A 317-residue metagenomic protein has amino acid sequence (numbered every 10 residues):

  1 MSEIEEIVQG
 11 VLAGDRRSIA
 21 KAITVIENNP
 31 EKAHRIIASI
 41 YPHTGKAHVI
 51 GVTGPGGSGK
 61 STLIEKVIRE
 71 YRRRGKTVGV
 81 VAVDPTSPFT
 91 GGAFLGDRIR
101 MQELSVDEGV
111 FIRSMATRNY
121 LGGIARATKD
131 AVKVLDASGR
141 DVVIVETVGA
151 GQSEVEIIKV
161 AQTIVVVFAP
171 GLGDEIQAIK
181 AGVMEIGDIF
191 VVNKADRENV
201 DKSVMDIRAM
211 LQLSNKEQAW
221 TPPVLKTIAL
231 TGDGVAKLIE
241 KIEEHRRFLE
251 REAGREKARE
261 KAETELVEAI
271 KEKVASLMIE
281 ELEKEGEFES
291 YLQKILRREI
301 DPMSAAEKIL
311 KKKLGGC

Functional and structural regions predicted by a protein language model:
S2-I50, S58, V67-S153, I157-P170 (+1 more regions): Nucleotide-state-sensitive switch-loop elements of NTP-binding domains
G54: The Walker A (P-loop) glycine that initiates the GxxxxGKT/S ATP-binding motif of P-loop NTPases
L63: Hydrophobic positions on the alpha1 helix immediately C-terminal to the Walker A/P-loop
V81, V167, V192-N193, T227: Generic beta-sheet signal
F94, A131, E156, V160 (+5 more regions): Alpha-helical scaffold elements adjacent to nucleotide-binding pockets in ATP/GTP-utilizing enzyme cores
P170-E198: Flexible active-site lid/hinge loop adjacent to a nucleotide/diphosphate and Mg2+-phosphate binding pocket
I189, A195-F248: Canonical P-loop GTPase G-domain recognition
K226, K237-L314: Long, well-ordered amphipathic alpha-helical subdomains in the mid-to-C-terminal portions of large enzyme subunits
